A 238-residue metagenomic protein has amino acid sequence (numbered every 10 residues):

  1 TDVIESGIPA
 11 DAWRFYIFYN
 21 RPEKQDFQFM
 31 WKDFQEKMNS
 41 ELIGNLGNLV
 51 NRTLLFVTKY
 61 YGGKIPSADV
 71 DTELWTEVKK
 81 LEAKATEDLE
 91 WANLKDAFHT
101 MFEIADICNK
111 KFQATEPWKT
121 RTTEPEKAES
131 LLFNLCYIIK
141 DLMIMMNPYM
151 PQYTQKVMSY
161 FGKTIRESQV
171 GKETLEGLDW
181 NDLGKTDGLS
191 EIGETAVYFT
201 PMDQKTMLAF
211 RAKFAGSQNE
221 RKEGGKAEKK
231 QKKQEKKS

Functional and structural regions predicted by a protein language model:
T1-D2, F29-K32, A83-E87, D141-I144: Positions in alpha-helical segments
T1-D69, T164-Y198, M202-T206: Catalytic adenosine-cofactor/nucleotide-binding cores of aminoacyl-tRNA synthetases and other
I4-I8, F34-N45, V70-V78, E90-T100 (+1 more regions): Secondary-structure capping and boundary motifs in well-ordered enzyme cores
K24, V50-A85, A105, N109-E124 (+1 more regions): Conserved, charged catalytic cores of large soluble enzymes
F27-M30, E90, K110: Short amphipathic alpha-helical interface patches used for protein-protein assembly/oligomerization
E87, F102-S238: Basic, alpha-helical terminal appendages of large translation-related enzymes
